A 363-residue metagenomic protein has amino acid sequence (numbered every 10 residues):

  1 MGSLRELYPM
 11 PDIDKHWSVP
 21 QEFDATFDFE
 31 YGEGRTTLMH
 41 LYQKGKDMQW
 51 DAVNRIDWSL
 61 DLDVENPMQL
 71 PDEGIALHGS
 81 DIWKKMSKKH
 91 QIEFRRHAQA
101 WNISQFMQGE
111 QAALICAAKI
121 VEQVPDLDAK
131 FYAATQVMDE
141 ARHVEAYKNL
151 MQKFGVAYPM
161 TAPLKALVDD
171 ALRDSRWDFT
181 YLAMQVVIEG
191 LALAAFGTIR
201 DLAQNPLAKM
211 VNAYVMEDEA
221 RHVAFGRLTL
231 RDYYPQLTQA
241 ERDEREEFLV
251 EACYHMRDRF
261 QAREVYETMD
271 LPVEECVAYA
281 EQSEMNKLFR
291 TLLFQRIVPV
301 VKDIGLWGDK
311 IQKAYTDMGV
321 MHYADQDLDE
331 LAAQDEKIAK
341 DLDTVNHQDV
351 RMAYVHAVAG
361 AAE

Functional and structural regions predicted by a protein language model:
M1-A118, E122-K130, K153-M160, L164 (+3 more regions): Terminal targeting/low-complexity segments that flank the catalytic cores of oxidoreductases
K85, A171-L172, V223: Hydrophobic transmembrane helical bundles of multi-pass organellar membrane proteins
F106-L114, Q136-M151, L182-F196, V215-G226 (+2 more regions): Alpha-helical transition-metal enzyme core signature, strongest for iron centers
L127-A134, P206: Alpha-helical scaffolds flanking conserved acidic
Y132, D169-D174, V211-N212: Active-site-proximal beta-alpha loop/turn segments in soluble metabolic enzymes
M151-V168, D174-A203: All-alpha helical catalytic cores of prenyl diphosphate-utilizing isoprenoid enzymes
A195-H255: Aromatic-anchored, glycine/proline-accented short structural segments that stabilize local strand-turns or short
